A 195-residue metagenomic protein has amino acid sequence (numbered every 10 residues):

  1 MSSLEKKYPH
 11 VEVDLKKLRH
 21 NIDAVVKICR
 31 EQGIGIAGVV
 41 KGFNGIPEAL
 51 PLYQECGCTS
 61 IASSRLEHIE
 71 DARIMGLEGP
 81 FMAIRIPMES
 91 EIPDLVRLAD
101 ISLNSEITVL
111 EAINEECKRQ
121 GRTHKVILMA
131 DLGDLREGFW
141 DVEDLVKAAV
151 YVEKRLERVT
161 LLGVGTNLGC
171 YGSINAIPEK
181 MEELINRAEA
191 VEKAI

Functional and structural regions predicted by a protein language model:
M1-M88, D94-A99: A charged N-terminal "starter" segment
H20, I69-D71, T108-R122, S173-E183: Active-site-adjacent beta->alpha loops and helix N-cap segments on the catalytic face of soluble alpha/beta enzymes
V26, Q54, R73, V96 (+5 more regions): A structural alpha-helix within SAM-dependent methyltransferase catalytic domains
G33-A37, T59-S60, P80-M82, I101-S102 (+2 more regions): Structural preference for beta-strand elements that scaffold enzyme active sites
K41-G45, L66-E67, I86-E89, S105-T108 (+2 more regions): Active-site beta-loop-alpha junctions enriched in small/polar residues
G76, C117, I195: Active-site catalytic pocket residues across diverse enzymes, especially alpha/beta-hydrolases
I92, R97-E137, V150: A generic, well-ordered mixed alpha/beta core segment in the N-terminal half of proteins
K125, D131-I195: Active-site loop/helix belt of alpha/beta enzymes
